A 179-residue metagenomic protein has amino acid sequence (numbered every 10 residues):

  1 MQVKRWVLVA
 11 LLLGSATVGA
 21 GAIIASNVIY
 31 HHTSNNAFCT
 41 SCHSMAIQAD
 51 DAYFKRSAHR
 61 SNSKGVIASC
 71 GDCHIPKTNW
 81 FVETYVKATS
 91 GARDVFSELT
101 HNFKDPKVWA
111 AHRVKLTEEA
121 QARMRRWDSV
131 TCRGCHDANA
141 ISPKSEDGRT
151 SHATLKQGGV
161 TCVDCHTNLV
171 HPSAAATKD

Functional and structural regions predicted by a protein language model:
M1-D179: Short sequence/structural segments immediately N-terminal
